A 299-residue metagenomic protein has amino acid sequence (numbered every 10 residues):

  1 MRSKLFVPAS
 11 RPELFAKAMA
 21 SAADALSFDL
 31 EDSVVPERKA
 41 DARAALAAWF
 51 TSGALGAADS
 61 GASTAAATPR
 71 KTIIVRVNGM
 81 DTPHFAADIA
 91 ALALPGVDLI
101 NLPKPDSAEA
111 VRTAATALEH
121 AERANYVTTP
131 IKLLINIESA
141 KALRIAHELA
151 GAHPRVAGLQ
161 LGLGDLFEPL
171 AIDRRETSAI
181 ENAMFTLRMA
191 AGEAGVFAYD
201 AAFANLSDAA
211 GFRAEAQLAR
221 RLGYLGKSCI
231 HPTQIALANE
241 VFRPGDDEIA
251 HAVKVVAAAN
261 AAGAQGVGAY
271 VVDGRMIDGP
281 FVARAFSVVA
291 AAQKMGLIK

Functional and structural regions predicted by a protein language model:
M1-K299: Expand to "…catalyze enediolate/carbanion chemistry for C-C bond making/breaking, isomerization, decarboxylation
